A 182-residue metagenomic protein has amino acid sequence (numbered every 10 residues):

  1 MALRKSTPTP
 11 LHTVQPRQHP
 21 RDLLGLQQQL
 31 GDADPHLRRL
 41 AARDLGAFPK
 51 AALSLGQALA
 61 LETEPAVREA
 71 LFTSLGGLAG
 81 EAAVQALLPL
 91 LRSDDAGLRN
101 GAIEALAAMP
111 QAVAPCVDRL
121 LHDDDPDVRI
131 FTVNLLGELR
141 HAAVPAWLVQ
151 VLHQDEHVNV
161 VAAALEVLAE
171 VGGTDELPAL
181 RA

Functional and structural regions predicted by a protein language model:
A2-Q18, Q28, H36-K50, Q57-A58 (+6 more regions): Structural detector for internal amphipathic alpha-helices that build alpha-solenoid repeat scaffolds
G25: PRPP/pyrophosphate-binding module of the type I phosphoribosyltransferase fold
W147: Short, conserved SAM-binding segment of the class I
P178: Helix-turn-helix DNA-binding module
R181-A182: TPR/TPR-like (Sel1-like) alpha-helical repeat modules
